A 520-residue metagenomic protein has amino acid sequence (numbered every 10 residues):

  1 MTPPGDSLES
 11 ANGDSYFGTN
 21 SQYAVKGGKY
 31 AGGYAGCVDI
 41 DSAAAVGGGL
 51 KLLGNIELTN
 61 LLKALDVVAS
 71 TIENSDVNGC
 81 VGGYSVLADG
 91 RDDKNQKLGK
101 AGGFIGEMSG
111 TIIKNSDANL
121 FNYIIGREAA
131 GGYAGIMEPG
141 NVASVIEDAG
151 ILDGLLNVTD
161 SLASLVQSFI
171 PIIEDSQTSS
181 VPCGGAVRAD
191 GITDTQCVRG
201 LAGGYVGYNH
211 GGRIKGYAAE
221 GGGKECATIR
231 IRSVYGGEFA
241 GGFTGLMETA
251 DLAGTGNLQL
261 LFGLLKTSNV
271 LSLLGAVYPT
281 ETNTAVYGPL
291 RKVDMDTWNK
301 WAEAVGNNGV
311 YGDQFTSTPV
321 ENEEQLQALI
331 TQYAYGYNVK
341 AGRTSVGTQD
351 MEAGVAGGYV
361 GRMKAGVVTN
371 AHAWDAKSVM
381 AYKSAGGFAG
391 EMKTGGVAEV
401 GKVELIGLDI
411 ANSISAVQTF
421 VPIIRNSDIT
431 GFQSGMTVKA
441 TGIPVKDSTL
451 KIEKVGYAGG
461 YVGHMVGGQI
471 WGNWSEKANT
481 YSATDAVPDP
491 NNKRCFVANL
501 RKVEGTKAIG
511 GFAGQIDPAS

Functional and structural regions predicted by a protein language model:
M1-S520: Surface-exposed loop/turn motifs in large extracellular/passenger domains
